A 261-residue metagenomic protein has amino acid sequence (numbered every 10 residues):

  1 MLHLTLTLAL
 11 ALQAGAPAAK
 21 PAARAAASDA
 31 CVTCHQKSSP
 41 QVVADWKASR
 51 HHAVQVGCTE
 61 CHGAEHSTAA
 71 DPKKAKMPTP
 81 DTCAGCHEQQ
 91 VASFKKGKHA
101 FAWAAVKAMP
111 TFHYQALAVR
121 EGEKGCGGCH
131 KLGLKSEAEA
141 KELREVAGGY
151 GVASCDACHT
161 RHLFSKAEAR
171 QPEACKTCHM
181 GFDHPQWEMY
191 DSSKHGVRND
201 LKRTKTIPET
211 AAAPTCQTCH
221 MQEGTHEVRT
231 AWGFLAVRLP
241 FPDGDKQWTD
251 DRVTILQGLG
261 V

Functional and structural regions predicted by a protein language model:
M1-A14: Sec-dependent N-terminal signal peptides
Q13-P21: Long, low-complexity intrinsically disordered segments that are proline/alanine-rich with interleaved serine/threonine
P21-V54: Mature N-terminal segment immediately following signal peptide/propeptide cleavage in secreted/periplasmic
D29-V32, A84, G127, Q217: Extracellular secreted precursors and ectodomains with disulfide-bonded cysteine-rich loops/domains
Q41-V56, A70-E123, L132-V261: Primarily the internal scaffold of c-type cytochrome electron-transfer domains, especially repeated/multiheme c-type
C61-A64: Intrinsically disordered linkers and flanking regulatory tails adjacent to Zn-binding modules
